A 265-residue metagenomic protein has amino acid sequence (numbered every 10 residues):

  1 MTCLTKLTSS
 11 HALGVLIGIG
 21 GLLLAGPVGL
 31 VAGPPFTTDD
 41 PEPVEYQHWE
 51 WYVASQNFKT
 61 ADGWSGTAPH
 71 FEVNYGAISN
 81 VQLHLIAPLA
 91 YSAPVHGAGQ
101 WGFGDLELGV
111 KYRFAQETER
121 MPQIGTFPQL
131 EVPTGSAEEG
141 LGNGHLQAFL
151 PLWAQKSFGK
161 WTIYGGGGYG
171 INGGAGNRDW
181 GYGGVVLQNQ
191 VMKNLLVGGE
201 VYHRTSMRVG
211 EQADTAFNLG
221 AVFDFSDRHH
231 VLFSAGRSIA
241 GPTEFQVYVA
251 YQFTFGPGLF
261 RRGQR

Functional and structural regions predicted by a protein language model:
T2-I17: Bacterial N-terminal signal peptides that target proteins for export
G14-G26: Bacterial N-terminal signal peptides
L30-R265: Transmembrane beta-barrel domains of Gram-negative outer membranes and organellar outer membranes
